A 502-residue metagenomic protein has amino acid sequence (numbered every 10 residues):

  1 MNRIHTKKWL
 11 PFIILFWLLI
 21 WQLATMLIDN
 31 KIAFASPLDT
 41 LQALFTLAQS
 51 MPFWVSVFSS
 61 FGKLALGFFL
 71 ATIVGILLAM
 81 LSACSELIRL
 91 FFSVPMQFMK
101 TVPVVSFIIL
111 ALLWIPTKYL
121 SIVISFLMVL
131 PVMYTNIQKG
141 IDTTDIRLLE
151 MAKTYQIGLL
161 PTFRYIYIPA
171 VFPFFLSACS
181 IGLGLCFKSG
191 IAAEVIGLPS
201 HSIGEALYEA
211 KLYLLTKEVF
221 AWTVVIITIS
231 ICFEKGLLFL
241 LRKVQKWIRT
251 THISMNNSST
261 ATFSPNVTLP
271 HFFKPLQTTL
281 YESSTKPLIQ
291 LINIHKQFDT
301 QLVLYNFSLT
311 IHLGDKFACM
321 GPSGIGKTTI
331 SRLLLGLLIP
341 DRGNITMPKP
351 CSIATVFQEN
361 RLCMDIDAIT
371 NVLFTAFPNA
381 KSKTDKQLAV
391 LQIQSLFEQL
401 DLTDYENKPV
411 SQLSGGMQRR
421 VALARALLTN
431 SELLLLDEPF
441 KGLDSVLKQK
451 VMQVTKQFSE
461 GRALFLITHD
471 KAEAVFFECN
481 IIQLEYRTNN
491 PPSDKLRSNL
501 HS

Functional and structural regions predicted by a protein language model:
V123, L127, L160-A192, I467: Transmembrane alpha-helices
M320-P322: The feature captures the beta-strand-to-loop junction immediately N-terminal to the Walker
L335: Helix-to-loop junction immediately C-terminal to a conserved catalytic motif
K386-Y405: Conserved ABC ATPase "signature" region
P409-L413, M417: Conserved ABC ATPase signature
L423: Hydrophobic anchor residue at the start of the ABC signature
L434-E438: Catalytic Walker B motif of ABC-type/P-loop ATPase nucleotide-binding domains
